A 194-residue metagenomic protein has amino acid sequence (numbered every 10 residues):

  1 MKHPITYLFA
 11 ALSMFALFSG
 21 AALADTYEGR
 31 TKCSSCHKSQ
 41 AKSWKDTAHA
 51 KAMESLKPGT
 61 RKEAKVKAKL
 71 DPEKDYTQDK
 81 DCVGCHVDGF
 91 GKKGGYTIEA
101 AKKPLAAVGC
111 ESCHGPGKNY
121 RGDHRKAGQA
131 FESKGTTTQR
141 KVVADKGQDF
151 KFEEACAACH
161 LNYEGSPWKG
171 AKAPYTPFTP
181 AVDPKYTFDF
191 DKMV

Functional and structural regions predicted by a protein language model:
M1-A11: Bacterial N-terminal signal peptides that target proteins for export
A10-L12, A21-A22: Cleavable N-terminal signal peptides
G20-A106, E111, G117-F150, K172-V194: Sequence context of c-type cytochrome heme-c attachment sites
E153: Short, functional "switch" segments adjacent to catalytic/cofactor/reactive centers
C156-C159: A conserved mid-domain beta-alpha-beta active-site/ligand-binding segment of alpha/beta enzyme cores
